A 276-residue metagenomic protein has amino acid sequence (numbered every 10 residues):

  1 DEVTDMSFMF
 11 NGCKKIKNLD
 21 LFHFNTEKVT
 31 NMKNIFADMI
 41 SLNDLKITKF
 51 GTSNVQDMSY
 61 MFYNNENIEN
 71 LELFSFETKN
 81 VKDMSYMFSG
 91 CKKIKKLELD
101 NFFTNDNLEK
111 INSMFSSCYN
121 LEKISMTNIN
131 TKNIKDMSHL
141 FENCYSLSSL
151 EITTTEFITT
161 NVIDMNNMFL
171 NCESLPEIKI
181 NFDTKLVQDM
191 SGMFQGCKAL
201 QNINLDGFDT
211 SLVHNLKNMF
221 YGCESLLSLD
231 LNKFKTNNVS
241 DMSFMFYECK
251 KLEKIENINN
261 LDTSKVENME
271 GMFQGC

Functional and structural regions predicted by a protein language model:
D1-C276: Negatively charged
